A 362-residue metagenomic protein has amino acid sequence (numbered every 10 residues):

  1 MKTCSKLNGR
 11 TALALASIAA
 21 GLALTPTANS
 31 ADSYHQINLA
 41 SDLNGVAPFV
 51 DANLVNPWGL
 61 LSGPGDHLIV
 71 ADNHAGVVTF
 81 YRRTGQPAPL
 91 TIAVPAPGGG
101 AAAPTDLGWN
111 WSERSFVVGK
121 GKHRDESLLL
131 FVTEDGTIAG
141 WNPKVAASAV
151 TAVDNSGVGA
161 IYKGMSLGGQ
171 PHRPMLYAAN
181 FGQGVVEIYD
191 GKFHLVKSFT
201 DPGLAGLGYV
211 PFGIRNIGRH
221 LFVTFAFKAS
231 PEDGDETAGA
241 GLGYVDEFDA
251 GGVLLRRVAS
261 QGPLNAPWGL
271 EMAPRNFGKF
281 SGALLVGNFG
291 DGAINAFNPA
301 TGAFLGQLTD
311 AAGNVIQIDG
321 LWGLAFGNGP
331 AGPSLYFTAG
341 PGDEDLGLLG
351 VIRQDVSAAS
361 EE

Functional and structural regions predicted by a protein language model:
K2-A14: Bacterial N-terminal signal peptides that target proteins for export
C4, T25-A28: Short linear motifs centered on Gly/Pro in flexible linkers and helix caps
A12-A23: Bacterial N-terminal signal peptides
S17, A28-N29: Cleavable N-terminal signal peptides
L22-T25, G65: Juxtamembrane/membrane-water interface recognition
N29-E362: Sequence/structural signature of beta-propeller domains
